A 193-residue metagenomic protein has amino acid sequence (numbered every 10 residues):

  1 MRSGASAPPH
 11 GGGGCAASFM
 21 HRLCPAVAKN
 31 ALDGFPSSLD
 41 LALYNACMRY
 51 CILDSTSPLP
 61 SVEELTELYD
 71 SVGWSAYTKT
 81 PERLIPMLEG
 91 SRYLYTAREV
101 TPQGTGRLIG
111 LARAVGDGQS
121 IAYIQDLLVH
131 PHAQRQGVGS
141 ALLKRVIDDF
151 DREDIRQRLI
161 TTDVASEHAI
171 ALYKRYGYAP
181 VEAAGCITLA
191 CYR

Functional and structural regions predicted by a protein language model:
G4-A17, R22-V27, F35-P36, A42: Short, low-complexity intrinsically disordered segments enriched in A/P/G/S/L with frequent Arg, especially at protein
Y44-T78, G104, A184: Short amphipathic alpha-helix that is part of the acyltransferase structural core
I85-T96: A short helix-loop-beta-strand connector motif used in the catalytic cores of GNAT acetyltransferases and, in some
T96, T105-V115, I121-L128: Conserved beta-strand in the GNAT
A133, G137-R145: Conserved acetyl-CoA pyrophosphate-binding loop and the N-cap/start of the following alpha-helix in GNAT-like
F150-T162: Conserved GNAT acetyl-CoA-binding A-motif
L159-I170, C186-R193: Conserved beta-strand-loop-alpha-helix junction that forms the acyl-donor binding cleft
K174-A183: Conserved acetyl-CoA-binding loop of GNAT-fold acetyltransferases
